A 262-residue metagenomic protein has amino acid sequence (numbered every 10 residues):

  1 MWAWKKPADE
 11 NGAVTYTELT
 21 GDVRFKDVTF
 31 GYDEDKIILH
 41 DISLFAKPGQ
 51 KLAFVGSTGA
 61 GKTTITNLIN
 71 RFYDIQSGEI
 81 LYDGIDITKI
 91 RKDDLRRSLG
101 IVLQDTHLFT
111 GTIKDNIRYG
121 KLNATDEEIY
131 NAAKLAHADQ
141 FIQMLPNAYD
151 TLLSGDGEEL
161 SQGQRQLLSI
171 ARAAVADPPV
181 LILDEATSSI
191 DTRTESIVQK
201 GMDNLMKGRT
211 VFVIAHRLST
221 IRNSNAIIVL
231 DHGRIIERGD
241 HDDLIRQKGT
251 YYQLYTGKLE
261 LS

Functional and structural regions predicted by a protein language model:
W2-S262: ABC-type nucleotide-binding domain
